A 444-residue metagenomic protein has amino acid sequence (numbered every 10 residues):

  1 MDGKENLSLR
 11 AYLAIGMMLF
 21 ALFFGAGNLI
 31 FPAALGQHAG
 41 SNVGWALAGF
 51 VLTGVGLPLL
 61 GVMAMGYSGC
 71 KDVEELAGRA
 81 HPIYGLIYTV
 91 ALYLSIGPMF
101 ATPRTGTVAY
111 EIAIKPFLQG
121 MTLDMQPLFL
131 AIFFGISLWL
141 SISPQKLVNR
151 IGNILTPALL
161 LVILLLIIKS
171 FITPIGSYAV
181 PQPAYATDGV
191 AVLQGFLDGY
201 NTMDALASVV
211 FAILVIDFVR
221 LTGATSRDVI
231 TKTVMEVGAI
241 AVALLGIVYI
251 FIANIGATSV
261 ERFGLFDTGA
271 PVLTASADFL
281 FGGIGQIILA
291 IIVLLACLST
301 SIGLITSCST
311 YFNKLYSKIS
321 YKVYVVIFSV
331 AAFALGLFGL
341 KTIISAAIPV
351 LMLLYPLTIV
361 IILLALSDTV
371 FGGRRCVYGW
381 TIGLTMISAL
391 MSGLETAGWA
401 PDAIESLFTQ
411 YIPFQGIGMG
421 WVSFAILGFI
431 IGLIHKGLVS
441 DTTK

Functional and structural regions predicted by a protein language model:
L13-F24, I168-G176, Y185-I252, I288-C297 (+2 more regions): Hydrophobic, membrane-embedded alpha-helices of multi-pass small-molecule transporters
G56, L60, A158-S170, V234-V260 (+1 more regions): Selective recognition of specific alpha-helical transmembrane segments in multi-pass small-molecule
Y67-E75, F133-L155, L221-A224, F333-A346 (+1 more regions): Membrane-water interface regions at transmembrane-helix termini and the short interhelical loops of multi-pass membrane
D72-G78, V248-L298, I305, P349: TM-loop-TM module centered on a large, flexible mid-protein loop between adjacent transmembrane helices in multi-pass
P98, T102, L160-T187, A205-L206 (+4 more regions): Hydrophobic alpha-helical segments and their helix-loop junctions in multi-pass secondary transporters
I142-S170, A347-I359, Y378-S388: Membrane-interface loop-to-helix entry segments
S143-I154, V192-G195, V215-L244, E261-T274 (+1 more regions): Hydrophobic, small-residue-rich membrane helices and short re-entrant helix-turn-helix hairpins that build
T173, L193, R374-K444: A generic transmembrane alpha-helix motif of multi-pass inner-membrane proteins
